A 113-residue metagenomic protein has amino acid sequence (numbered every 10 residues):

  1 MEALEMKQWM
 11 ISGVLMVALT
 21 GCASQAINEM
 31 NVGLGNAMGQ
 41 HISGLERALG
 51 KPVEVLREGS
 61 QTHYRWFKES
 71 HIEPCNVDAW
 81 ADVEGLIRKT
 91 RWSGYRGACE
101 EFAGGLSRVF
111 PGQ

Functional and structural regions predicted by a protein language model:
M1-M6: N-terminal secretory signal peptides that target proteins for export/translocation
K7-G13: Sec-dependent signal peptide recognition, specifically the positively charged N-region followed immediately by
L19-G21: C-terminal motif of bacterial Sec signal peptides marking the signal peptidase cleavage site
A23-Q113: Residues within mature, well-folded domains
